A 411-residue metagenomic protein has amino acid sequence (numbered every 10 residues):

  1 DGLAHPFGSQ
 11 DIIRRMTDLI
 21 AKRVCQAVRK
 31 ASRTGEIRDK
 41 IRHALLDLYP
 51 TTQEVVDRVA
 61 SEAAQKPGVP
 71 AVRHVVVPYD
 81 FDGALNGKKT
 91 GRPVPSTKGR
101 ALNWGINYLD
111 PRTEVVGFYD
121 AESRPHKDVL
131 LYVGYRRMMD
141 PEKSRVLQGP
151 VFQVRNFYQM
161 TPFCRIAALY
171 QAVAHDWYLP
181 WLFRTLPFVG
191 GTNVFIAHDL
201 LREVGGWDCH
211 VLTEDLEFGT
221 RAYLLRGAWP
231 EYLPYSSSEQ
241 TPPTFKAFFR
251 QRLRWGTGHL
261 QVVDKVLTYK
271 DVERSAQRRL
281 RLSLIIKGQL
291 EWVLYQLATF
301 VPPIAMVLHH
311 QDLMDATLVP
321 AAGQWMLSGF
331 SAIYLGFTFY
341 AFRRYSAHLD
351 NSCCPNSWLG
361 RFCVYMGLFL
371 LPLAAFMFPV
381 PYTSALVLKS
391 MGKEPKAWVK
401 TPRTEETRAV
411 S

Functional and structural regions predicted by a protein language model:
H5-R23, A27-A31, G35-I37, I41 (+1 more regions): Active-site-proximal specificity loops/subdomain of glycosyltransferases
A21-K22, T268-R281, Q311-S411: Juxtamembrane C-terminal module of membrane proteins
A64-L109, T113, K127, V133-L212 (+3 more regions): Long helical/loop segments within the catalytic core of UDP-sugar-dependent glycosyltransferases, especially the large
R112-R124: Short beta-strand-to-loop acidic/aromatic patch adjacent to the donor-nucleotide binding site
R124-P125, E217, S238-E239: A short, conserved beta-strand element in the Rossmann-like catalytic core that flanks the donor/metal-binding loop
T220-S237: Catalytic donor-sugar/metal-binding loop of nucleotide-sugar-dependent glycosyltransferases
L233-A247: Active-site donor/metal-binding and catalytic loop motifs of nucleotide-sugar-dependent glycosylation enzymes
Q296-P320: Juxtamembrane "helix exit" motif at the C-terminal ends of alpha-helical transmembrane segments in multi-pass membrane
